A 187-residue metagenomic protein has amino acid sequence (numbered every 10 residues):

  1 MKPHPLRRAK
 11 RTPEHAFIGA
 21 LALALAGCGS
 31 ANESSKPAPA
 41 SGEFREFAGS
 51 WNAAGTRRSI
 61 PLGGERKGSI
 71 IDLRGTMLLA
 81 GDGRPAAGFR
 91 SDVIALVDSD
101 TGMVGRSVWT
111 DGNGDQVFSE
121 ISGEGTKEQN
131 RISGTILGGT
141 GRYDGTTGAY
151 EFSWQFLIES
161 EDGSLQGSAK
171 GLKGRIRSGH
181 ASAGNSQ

Functional and structural regions predicted by a protein language model:
M1-R11: N-terminal secretory signal peptides that target proteins for export/translocation
K2, G19, Q116-F118: A short alpha-helix capping/helix-coil boundary motif
L6-R8, A16, G64, G88: A generic alpha-helix propensity feature with a strong bias for hydrophobic helices
P13-G19: Sec-dependent signal peptide recognition, specifically the positively charged N-region followed immediately by
L25-G27: C-terminal motif of bacterial Sec signal peptides marking the signal peptidase cleavage site
G29-Q187: Beta-strand-enriched cores of mature, soluble protein domains
